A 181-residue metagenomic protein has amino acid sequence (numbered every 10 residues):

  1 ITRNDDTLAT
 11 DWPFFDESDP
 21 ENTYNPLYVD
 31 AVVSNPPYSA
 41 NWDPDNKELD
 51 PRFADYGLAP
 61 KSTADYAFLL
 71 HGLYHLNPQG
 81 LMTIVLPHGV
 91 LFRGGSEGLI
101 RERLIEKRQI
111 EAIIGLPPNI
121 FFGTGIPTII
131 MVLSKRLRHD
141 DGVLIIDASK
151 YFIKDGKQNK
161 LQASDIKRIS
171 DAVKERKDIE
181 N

Functional and structural regions predicted by a protein language model:
I1-T7: Conserved SAM-binding strand-loop segment of SAM-dependent methyltransferases
T7-T10, F14-N181: A conserved structural/catalytic subdomain of Rossmann-like adenosyl-cofactor enzymes
